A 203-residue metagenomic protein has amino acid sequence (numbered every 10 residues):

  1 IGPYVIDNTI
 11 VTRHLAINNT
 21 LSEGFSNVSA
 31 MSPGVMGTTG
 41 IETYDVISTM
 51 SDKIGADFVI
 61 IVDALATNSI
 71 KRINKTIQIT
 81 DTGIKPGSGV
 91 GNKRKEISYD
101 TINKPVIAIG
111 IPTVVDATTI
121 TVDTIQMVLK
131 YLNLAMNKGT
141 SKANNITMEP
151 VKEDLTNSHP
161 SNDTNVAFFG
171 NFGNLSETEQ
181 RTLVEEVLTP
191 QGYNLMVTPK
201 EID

Functional and structural regions predicted by a protein language model:
I1-A30: Glycine-rich phosphate/diphosphate-binding loop of Rossmann-like nucleotide-binding domains
I1-P3, D7, Y44, F58 (+1 more regions): Internal active-site segments that recognize and position negatively charged phosphoryl groups and nucleotide moieties
T20-G24, S51-I54, I70-K71, S98-I102: Solvent-exposed alpha-helices and their adjacent loops that cap or buttress functional pockets in soluble metabolic
L21-S51: A structural-propensity feature for long, helix-poor, extended segments
N27, A56-F58: Loop/turn-to-beta-strand initiation segments
M31-S32, I61-D203: A structural signal for small-residue-enriched, beta-sheet-centric alpha/beta enzyme cores and oligomeric scaffold folds
S48-G55, I77-D81: Short, surface-exposed basic-aromatic patches at helix termini and helix-loop junctions that form
